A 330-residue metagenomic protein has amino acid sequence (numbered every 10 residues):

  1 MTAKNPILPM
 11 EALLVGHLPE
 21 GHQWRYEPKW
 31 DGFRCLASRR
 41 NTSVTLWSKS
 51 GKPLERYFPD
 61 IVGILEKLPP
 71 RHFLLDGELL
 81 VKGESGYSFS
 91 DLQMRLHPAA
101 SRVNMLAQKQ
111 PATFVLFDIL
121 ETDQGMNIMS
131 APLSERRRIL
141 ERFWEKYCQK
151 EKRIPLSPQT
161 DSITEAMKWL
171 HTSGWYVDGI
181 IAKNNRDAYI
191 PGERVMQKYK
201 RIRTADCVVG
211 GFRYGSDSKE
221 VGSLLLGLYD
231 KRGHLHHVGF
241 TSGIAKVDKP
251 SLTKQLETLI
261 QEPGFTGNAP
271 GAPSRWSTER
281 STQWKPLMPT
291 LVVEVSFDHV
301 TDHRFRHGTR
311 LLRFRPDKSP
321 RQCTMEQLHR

Functional and structural regions predicted by a protein language model:
M1-R330: Catalytic cores of nucleic-acid ligases and guanylyltransferases
